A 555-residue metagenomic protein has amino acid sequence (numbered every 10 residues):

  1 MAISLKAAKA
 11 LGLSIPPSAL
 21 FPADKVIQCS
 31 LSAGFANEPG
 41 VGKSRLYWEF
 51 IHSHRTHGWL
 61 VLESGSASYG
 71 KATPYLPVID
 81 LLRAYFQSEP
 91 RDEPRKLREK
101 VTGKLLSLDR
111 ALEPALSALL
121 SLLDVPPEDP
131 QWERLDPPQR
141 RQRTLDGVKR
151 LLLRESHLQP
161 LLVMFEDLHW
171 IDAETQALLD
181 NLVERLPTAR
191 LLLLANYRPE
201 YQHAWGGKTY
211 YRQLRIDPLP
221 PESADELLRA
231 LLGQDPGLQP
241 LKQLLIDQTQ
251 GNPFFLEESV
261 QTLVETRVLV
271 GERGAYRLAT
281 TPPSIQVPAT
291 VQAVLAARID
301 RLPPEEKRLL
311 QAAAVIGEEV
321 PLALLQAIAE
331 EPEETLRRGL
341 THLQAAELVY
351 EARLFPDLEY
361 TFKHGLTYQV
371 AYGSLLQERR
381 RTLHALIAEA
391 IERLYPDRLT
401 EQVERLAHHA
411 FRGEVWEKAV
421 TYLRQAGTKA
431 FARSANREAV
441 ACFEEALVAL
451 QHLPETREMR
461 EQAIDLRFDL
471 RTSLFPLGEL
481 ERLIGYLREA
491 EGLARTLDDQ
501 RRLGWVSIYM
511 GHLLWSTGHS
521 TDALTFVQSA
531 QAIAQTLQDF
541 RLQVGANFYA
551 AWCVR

Functional and structural regions predicted by a protein language model:
M1-F35: Short hydrophobic alpha-helices and adjacent helix-cap/hinge residues
A36-V41, L46-H52, D80-L81, N181-L182 (+3 more regions): Short secondary-structure boundary elements
V41-A72, L76-D80, S88, E444: P-loop NTPase Walker A phosphate-binding motif
E49, R55, P74-L162, R190 (+6 more regions): Conserved Walker-type P-loop NTP-binding/catalytic site
L153-A195: Conserved Walker B catalytic segment
Y360, R381, A385, T400-A407 (+6 more regions): Start-of-helix signal in alpha-solenoid helical-repeat scaffolds, especially tetratricopeptide repeats
V370, H408, Q425-A432, D465-E479 (+3 more regions): Tandem amphipathic alpha-helical repeat scaffolds
L394-L399, A449-A463, G492-R501, A534-F540: Flexible helix-coil transition and linker loops at the boundaries of alpha-helical arrays
